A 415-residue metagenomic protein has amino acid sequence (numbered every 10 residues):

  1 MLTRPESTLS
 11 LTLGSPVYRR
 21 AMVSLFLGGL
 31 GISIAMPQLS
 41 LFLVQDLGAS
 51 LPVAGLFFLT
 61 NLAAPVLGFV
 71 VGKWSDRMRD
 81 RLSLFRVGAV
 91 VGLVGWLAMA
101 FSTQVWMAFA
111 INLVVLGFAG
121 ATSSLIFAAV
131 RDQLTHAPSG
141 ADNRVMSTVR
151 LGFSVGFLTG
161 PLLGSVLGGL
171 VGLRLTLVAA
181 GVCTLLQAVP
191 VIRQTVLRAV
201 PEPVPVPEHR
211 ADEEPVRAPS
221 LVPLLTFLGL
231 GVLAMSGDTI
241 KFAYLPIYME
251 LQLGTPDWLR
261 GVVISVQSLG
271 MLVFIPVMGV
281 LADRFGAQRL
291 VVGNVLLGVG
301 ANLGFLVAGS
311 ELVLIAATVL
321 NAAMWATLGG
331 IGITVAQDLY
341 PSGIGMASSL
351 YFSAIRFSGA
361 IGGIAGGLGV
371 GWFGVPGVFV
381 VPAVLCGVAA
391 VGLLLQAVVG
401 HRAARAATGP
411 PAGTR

Functional and structural regions predicted by a protein language model:
P5-L62, T239-Q252, R260: Helix-loop boundary and gating motifs at the non-cytosolic
F26, W106-S123, V232, V313-T327: Hydrophobic core of transmembrane alpha-helices in multi-pass small-molecule transporters, especially MFS/SLC-type
G55-K73, S265-V277: Central cavity-lining transmembrane alpha-helices of secondary-active solute carriers, predominantly the Major
L67-D80, G168, F274-G286, V370: Helix-to-loop junctions at the C-terminal end of transmembrane segments in multipass secondary transporters
S83-A98, V178-G181, R289-G304, A383: Structural signature of the two symmetry-related core transmembrane helices
G120-A137, T327-Y340: Intracellular juxtamembrane helix-capping segments at the cytosolic ends of symmetry-related transmembrane helices
F274, A282-G332: C-terminal transmembrane helical hairpin of 12-TM major facilitator-type secondary transporters
S342-F373: A late C-terminal transmembrane helix in Major Facilitator Superfamily
